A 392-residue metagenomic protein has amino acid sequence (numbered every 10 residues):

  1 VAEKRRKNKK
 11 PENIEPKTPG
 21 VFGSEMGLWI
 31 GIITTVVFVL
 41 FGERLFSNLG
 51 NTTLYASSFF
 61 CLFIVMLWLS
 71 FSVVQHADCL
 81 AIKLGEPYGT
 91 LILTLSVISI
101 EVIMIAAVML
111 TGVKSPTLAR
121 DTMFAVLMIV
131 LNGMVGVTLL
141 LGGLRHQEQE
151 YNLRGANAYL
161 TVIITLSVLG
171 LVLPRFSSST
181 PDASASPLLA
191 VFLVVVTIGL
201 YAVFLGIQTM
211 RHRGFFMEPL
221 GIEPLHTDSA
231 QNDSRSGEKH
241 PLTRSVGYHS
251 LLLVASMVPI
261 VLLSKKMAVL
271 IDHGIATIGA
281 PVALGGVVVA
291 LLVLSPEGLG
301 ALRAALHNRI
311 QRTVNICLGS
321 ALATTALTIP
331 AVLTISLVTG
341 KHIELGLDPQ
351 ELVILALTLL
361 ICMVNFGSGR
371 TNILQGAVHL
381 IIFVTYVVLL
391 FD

Functional and structural regions predicted by a protein language model:
A2-D392: Hydrophobic alpha-helical segments, chiefly the membrane-spanning helices and signal/signal-anchor peptides
